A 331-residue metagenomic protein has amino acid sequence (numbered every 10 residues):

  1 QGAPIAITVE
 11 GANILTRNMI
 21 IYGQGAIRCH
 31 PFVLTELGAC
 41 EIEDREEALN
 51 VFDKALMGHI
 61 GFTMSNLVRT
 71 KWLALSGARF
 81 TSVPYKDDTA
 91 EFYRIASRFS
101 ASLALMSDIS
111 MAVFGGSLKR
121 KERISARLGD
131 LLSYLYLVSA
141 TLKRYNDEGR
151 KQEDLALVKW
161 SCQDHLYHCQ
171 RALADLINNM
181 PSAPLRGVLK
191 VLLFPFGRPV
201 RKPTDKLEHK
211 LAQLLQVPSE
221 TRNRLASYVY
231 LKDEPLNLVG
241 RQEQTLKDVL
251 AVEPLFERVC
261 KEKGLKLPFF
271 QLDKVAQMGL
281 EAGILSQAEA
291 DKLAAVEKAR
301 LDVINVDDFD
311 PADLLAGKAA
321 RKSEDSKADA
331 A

Functional and structural regions predicted by a protein language model:
Q1-A331: Flavin-dependent oxidoreductase catalytic core characteristic of acyl-CoA dehydrogenase/oxidase-like enzymes
